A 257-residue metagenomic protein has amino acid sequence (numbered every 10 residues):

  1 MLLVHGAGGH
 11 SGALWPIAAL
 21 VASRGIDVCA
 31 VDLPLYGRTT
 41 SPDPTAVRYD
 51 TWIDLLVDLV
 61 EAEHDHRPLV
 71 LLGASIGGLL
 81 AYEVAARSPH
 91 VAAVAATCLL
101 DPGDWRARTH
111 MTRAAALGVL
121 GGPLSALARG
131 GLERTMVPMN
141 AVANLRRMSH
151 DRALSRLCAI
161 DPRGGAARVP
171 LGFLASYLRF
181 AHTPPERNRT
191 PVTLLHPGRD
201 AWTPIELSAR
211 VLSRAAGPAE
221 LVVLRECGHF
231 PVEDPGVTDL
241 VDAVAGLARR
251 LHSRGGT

Functional and structural regions predicted by a protein language model:
G6-G9: Active-site glycine-rich loops that stabilize anionic/oxyanionic intermediates across multiple enzyme folds
A18-S41: Conserved alpha/beta-hydrolase
T51-L69: Conserved acidic catalytic loop of the alpha/beta-hydrolase fold
L79-R163: Alpha/beta-hydrolase-fold enzymes
A166-P185: Active-site nucleophile elbow and catalytic-triad environment of alpha/beta-hydrolase enzymes
N188, L194-H196, D200: Short beta-strand/loop motif that positions the catalytic acidic residue of the alpha/beta-hydrolase fold
A201-L207: Conserved alpha/beta-hydrolase "acid-adjacent" motif
P218-T257: Catalytic active-site module of serine/aspartate enzymes centered on a nucleophile-bearing elbow/loop
